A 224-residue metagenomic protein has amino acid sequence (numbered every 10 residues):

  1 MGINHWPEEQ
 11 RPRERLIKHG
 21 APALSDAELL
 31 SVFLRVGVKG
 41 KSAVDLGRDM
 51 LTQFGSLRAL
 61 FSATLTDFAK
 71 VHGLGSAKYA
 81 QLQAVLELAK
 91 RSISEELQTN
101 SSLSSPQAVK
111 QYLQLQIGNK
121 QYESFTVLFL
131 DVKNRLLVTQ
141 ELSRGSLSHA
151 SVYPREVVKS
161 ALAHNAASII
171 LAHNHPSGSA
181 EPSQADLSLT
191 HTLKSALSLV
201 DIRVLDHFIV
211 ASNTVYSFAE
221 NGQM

Functional and structural regions predicted by a protein language model:
M1-F68: Long, highly charged, low-complexity intrinsically disordered interaction regions that mediate electrostatic DNA/RNA
P22, A167, R203: Short acidic/polar active-site loop segments enriched in Thr and Asp
A89, I93-L113: Long, charged amphipathic helices and adjacent flexible linkers at domain junctions
R144, H191-M224: Divalent-metal-activated hydrolytic enzyme cores
R144-P182: Short HxH-centered metal-ligating active-site micro-motif
